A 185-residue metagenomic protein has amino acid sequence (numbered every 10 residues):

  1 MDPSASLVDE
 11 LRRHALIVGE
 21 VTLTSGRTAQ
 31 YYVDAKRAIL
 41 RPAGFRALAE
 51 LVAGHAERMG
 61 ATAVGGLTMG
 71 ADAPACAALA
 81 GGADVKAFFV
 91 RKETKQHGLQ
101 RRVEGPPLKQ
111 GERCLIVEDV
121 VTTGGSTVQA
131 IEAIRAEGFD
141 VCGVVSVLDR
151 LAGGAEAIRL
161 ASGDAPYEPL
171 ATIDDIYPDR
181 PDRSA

Functional and structural regions predicted by a protein language model:
M1-M59: Active-site-facing substrate-recognition patch
D2-E10, E132-A185: PRPP-dependent phosphoribosyltransferase catalytic core
S25, G105-Q110, A136-G138, R159-A161: Solvent-exposed alpha-helices and their adjacent loops that cap or buttress functional pockets in soluble metabolic
R37, V121-T122: Short, glycine/acidic-enriched loop or turn micro-motifs at the edges of active sites
A43-Q100: Conserved PRPP/pyrophosphate-binding segment of the phosphoribosyltransferase/PRPP-pathway fold
T62-L67, E112-D119: A short, small-residue-rich loop immediately preceding and capping a beta-strand
A75-L115, T123-V128, P181-S184: Short, glycine/charge-rich flexible loops or terminal/linker lids adjacent to PRPP-binding catalytic cores
